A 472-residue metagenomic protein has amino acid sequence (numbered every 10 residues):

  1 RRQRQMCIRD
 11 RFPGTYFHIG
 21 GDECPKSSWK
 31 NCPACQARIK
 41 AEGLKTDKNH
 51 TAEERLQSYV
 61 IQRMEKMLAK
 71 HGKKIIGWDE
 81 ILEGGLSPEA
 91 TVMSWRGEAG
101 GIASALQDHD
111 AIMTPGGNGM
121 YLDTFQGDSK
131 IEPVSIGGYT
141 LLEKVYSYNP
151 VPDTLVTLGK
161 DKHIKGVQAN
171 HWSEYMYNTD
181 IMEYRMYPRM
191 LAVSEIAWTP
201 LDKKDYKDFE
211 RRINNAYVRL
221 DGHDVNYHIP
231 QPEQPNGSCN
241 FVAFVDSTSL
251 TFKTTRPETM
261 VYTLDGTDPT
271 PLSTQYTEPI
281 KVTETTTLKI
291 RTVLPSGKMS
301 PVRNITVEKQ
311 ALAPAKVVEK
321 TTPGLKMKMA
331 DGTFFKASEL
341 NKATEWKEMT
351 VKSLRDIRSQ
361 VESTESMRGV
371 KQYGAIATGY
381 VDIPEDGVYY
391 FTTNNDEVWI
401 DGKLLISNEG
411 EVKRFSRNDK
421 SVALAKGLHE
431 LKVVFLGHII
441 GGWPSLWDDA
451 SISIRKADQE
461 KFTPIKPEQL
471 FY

Functional and structural regions predicted by a protein language model:
R1-R2, S27-A52: Aromatic- and acidic-residue-enriched carbohydrate-binding clefts of CAZyme catalytic domains
Q3-I8: Short, small-residue-biased leader/transition segments that mark boundaries at the very start of proteins
F12-Y16, K40-M260, A377: Substrate-binding groove of N-acetylhexosamine-processing glycoside hydrolases
D22-K26, I81-E83: Short, internal active-site loops enriched in acidic
P33-E42, V92, G127-K130, T344 (+2 more regions): Short secondary-structure boundary/capping segments
K204, E210-D382, V388, T392-N394 (+6 more regions): Short, compositionally stereotyped local motifs that mark structural "simplifiers"
